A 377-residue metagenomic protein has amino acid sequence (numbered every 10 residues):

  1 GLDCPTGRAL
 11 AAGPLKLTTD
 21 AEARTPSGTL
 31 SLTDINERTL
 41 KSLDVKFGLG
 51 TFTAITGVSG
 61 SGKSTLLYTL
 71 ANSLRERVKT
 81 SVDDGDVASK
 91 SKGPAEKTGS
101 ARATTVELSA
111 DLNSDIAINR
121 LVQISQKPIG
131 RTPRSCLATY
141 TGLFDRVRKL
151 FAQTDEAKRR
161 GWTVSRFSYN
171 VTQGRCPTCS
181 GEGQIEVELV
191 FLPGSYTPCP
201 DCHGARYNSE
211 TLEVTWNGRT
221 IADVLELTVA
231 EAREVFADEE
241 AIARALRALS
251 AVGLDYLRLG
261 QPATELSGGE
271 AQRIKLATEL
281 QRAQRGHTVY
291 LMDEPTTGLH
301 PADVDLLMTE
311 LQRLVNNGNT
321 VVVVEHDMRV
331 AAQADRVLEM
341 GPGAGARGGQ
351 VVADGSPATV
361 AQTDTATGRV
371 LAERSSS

Functional and structural regions predicted by a protein language model:
G1-S377: Conserved phosphate-binding elements of NTP-dependent enzyme cores
